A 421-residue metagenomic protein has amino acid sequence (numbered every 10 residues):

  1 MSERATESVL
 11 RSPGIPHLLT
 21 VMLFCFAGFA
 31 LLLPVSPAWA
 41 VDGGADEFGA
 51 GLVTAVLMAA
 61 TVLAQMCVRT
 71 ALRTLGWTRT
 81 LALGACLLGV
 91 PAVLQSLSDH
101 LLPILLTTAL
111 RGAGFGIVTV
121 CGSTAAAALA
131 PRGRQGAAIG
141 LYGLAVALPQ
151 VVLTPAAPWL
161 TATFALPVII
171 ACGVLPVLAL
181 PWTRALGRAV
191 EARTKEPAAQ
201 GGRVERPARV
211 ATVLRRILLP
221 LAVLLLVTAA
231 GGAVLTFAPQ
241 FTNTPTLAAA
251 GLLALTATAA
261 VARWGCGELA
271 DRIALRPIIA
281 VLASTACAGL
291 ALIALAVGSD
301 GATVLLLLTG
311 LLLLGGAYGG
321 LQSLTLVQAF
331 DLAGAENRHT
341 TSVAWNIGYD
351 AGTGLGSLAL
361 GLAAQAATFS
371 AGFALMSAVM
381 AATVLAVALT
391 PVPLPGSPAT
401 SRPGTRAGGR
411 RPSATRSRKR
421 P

Functional and structural regions predicted by a protein language model:
S12-G51, L219, V223, T228-P245: Helix-loop boundary and gating motifs at the non-cytosolic
A45-V56, N243-T258, L306: Loop-to-transmembrane helix entry
A64-G76, A262-L275, A364: Helix-to-loop junctions at the C-terminal end of transmembrane segments in multipass secondary transporters
G76, L97-D99, A296-G298: Helix-breaking motifs and short loop linkers at transmembrane-helix boundaries and internal kinks in secondary membrane
R79-V93, P277-L292: Structural signature of the two symmetry-related core transmembrane helices
A109-L144: Cytoplasmic helix-loop-helix junction between adjacent transmembrane helices in 12-TM secondary transporters
L141-A185: Helix-loop-helix hairpin linking two adjacent transmembrane segments in secondary transporters
G173-E196, A386-P391: C-terminal membrane-cytosol helix-exit motif in multi-pass small-molecule transporters
